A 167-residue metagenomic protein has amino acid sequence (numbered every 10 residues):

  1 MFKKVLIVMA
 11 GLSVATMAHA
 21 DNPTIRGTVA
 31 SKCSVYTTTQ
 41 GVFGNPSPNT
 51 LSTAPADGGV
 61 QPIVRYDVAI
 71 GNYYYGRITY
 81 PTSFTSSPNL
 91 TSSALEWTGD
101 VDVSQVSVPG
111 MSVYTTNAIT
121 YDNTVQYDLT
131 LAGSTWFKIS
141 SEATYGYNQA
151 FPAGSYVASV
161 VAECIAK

Functional and structural regions predicted by a protein language model:
M1-A20: Gram-negative bacterial Sec-dependent N-terminal signal peptides
F2-K3, P88, T116, D122: Generic cytosolic/nucleocytoplasmic N-terminal low-complexity/intrinsically disordered segments
K4-I7, N123, T144: Generic preference for well-ordered secondary structure
V5-M9, S34, I119: Residue-level detector of intrinsically disordered/flexible regions characterized by low predicted structural confidence
A18, D100, N117-A118, D122 (+2 more regions): Serine/threonine-rich, low-complexity intrinsically disordered segments
H19-A94, Y127-K167: N-terminal small/polar-rich segments of proteins
S92-S107: Short, surface-exposed beta-strand/strand-loop-strand elements in extracellular ectodomains
S107-L131: Extended, solvent-exposed segments with strong compositional bias
